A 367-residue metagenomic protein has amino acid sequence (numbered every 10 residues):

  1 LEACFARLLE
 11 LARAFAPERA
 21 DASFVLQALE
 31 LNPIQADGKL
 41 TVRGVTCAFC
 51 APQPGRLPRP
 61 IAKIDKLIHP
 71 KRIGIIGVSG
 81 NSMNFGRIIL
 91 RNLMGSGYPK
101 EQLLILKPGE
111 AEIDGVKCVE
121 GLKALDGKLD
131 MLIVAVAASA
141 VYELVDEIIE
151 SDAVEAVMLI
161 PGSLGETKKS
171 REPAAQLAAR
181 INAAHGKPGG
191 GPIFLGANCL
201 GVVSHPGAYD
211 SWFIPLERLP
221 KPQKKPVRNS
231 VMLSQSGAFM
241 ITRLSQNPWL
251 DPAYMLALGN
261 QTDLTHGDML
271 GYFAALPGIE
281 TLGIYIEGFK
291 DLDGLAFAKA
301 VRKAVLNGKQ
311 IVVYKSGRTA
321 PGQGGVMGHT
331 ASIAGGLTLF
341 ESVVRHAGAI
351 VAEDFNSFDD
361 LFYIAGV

Functional and structural regions predicted by a protein language model:
L1-V367: Catalytic-core regions of core metabolic enzymes, especially those transforming organic acids/acyl-group intermediates
